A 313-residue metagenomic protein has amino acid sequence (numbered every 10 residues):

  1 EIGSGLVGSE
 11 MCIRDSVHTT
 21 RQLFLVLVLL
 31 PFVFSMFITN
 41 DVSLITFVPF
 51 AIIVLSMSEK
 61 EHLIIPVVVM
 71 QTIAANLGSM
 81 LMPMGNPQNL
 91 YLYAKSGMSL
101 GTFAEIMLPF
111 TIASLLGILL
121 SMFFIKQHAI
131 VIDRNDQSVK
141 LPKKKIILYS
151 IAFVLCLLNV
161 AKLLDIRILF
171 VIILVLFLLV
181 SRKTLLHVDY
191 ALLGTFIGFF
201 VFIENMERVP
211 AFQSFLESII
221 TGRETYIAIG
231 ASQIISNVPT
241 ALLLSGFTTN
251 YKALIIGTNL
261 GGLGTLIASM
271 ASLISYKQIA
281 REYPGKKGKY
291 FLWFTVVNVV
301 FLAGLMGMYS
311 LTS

Functional and structural regions predicted by a protein language model:
E1-G8, C12-I13: Single conserved hydrophobic/aromatic residue that forms the stacking wall/gate of nucleotide- or nucleobase-binding
S16-L29, M57-V67, K143-I147, S214-I227 (+1 more regions): Membrane-interfacial loop-to-helix junctions in multi-pass transporters
R21-V26, S58-M70, M98-L108, N250-G262 (+1 more regions): Membrane-interface alpha-helices at helix entry/exit sites of multi-pass transporters
L27-L77, L242-I255, P284-K286, M306 (+1 more regions): Hydrophobic transmembrane alpha-helices that form the pore/transport pathway of multi-pass ion and small-solute
S35-I45, I65-S96, N237-A241, L254-I279: Alpha-helical transmembrane segments and, especially, the helix-loop junctions at the ends of these helices
G101-L141, A271-S313: Juxtamembrane and boundary regions of transmembrane helices in multi-pass small-molecule transporters and channels
L116-L174: Long, contiguous bundles of hydrophobic transmembrane helices that form the permeation core of multi-pass
A152-T249: Transmembrane helical segments that form the transport core of multi-pass membrane transport proteins
